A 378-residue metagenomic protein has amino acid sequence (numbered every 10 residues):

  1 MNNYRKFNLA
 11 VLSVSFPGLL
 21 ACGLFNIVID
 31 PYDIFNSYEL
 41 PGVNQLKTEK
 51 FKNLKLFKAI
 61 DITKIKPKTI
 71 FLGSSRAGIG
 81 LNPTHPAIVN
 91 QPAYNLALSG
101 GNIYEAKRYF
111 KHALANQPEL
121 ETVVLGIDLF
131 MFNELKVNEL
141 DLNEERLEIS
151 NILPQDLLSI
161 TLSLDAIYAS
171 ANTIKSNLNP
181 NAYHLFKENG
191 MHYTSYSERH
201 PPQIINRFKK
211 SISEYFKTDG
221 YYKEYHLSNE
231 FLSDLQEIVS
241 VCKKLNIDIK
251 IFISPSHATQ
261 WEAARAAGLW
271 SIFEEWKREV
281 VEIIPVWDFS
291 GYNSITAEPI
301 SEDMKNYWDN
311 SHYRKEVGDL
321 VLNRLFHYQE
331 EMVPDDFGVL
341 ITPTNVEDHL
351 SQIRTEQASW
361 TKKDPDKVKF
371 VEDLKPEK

Functional and structural regions predicted by a protein language model:
L9-V28: Hydrophobic membrane-insertion alpha-helices, especially the h-region of bacterial N-terminal signal peptides
V28-F51: Alpha-helical transmembrane signal-anchor/signal-peptide segments
N44-I70: Short extracytoplasmic
K66, F71-L157: Membrane-embedded segments
K107-R108, S228-Q236, A267-V280: Well-ordered, non-membrane alpha-helical segments in soluble/globular domains
G126-I127, K136-L245, V333-K378: Secreted/periplasmic serine-hydrolase-like ester/acetyl group-modifying domain
V241-R265: Active-site segments of SGNH/GDSL-like serine hydrolases that catalyze O-acetyl group transfer/hydrolysis on lipids
S271-K378: C-terminal regions of proteins
